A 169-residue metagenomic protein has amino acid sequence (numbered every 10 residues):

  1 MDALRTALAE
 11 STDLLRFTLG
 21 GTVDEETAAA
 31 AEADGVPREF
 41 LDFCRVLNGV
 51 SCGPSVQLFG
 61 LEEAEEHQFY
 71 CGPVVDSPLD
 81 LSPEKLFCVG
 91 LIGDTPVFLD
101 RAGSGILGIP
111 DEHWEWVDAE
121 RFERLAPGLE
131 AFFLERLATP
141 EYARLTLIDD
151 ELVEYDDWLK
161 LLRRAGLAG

Functional and structural regions predicted by a protein language model:
M1-F98, R144-L147, L152-V153, W158-G169: A surface-exposed partner-binding patch
V36-F43, G72-P73, I106, R124-L125 (+2 more regions): Generic low-polarity alpha-helical segments
D100-G103: Short acidic-glycine loop/turn motifs at beta-strand connectors
G108-E141: Compact, glycine/acidic-enriched structural inserts
